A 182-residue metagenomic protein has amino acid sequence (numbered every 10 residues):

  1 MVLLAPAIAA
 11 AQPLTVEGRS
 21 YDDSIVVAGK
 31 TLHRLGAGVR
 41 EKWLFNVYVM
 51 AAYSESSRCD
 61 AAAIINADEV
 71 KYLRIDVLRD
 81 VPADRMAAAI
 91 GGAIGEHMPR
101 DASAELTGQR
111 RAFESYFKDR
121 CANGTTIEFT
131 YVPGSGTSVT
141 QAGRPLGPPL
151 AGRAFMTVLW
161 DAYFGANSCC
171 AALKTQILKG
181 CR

Functional and structural regions predicted by a protein language model:
L4-I8: N-terminal signal peptide c-region/cleavage motif recognized by signal peptidases
A11-A67, R100-D101: N-terminal secretory signal peptides
R58-G134: Mid-length scaffold segments of soluble, non-membrane domains
T140-R144: Short strand-turn-strand beta-turns centered on an Asx-Gly dipeptide
P148-L173: Flexible glycine-rich active-site/ligand-binding loops centered on an Asp-His dyad
A172-R182: Cysteine/selenocysteine-centered motifs that mediate thiol-based redox chemistry or coordinate metal-sulfur cofactors
